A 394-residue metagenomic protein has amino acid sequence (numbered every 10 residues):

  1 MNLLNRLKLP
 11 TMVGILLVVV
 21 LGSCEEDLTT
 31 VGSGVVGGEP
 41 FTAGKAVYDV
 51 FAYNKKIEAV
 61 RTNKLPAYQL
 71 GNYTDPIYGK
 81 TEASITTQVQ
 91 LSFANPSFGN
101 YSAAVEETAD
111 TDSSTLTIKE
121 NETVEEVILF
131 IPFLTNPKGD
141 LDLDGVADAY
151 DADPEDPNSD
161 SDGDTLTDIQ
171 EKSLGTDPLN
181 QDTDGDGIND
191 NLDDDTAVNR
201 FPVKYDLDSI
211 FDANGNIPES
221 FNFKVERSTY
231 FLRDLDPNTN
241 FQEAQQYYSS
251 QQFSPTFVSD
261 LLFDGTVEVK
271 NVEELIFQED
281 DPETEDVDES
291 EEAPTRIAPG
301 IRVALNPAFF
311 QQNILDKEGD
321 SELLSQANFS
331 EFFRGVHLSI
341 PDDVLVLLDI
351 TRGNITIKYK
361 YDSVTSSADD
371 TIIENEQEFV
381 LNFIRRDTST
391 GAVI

Functional and structural regions predicted by a protein language model:
N2-L143, A149, G185, D194-I394: Secreted, disulfide-rich extracellular signaling modules
D140-P202: Extracellular calcium-associated, cysteine-rich motifs in secreted modular proteins
